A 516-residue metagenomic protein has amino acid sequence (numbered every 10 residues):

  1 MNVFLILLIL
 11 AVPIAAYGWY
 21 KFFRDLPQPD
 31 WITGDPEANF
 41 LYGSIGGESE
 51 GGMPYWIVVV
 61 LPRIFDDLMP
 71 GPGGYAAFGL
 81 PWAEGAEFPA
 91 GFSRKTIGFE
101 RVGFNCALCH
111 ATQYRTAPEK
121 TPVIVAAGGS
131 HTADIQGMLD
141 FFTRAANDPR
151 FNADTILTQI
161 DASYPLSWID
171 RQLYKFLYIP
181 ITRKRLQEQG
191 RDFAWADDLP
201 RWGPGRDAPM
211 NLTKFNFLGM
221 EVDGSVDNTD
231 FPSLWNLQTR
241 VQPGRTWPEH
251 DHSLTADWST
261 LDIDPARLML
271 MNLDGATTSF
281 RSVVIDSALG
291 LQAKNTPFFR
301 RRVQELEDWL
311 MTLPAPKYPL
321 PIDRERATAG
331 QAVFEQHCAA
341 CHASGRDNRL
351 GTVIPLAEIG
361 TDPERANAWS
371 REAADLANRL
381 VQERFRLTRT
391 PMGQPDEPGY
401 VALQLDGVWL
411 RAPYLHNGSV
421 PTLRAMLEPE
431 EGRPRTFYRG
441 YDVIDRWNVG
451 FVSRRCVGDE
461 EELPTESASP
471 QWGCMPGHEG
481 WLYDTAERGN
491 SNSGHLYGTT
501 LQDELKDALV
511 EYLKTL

Functional and structural regions predicted by a protein language model:
N2-L5, P13-L516: Periplasmic c-type cytochrome electron-transfer domains
